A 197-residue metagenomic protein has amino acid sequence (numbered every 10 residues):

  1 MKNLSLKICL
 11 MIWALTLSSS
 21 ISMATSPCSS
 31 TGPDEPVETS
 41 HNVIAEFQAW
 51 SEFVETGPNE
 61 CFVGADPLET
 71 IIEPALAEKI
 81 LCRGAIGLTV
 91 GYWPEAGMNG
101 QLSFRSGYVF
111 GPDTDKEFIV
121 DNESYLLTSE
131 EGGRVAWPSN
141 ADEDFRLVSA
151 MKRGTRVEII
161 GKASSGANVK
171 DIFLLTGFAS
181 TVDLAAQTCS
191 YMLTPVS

Functional and structural regions predicted by a protein language model:
M1-L10: Bacterial N-terminal signal peptides that target proteins for export
C9-S20: Bacterial N-terminal signal peptides
A24-S197: A generic "folded-domain core" signal
